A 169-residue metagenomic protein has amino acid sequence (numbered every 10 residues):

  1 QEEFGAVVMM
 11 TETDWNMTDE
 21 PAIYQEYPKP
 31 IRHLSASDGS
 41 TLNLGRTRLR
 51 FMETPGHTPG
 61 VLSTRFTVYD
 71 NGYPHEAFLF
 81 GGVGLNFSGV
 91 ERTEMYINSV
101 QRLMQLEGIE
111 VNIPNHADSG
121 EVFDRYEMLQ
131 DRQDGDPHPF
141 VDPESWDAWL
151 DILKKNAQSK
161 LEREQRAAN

Functional and structural regions predicted by a protein language model:
Q1-T41, V141-P143: Active-site HxH/HxHxD metal-binding segment of metal-dependent hydrolases
F4, D131-F140, K155, R166: N-terminal cationic amphipathic segment used for targeting or macromolecule association
Q25-R32, R48-P55, A117-D124, K155-E164: Noncatalytic linker/hinge segments flanking ATPase motor cores
T41-N43, R48-A148: Metallo-beta-lactamase
E144-N169: C-terminal regulatory/interaction regions
